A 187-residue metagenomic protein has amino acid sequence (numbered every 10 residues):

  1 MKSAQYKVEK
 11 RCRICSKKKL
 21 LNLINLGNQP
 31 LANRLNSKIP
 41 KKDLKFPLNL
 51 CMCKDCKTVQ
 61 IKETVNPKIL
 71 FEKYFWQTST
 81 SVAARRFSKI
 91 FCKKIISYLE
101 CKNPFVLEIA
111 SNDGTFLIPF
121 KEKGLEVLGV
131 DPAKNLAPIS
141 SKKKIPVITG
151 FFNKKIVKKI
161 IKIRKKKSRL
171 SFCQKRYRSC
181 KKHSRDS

Functional and structural regions predicted by a protein language model:
M1-A83: N-terminal juxtadomain amphipathic helix that follows a signal peptide/anchor or precedes a small N-terminal auxiliary
N103-N112: Conserved class I S-adenosyl-L-methionine
D113-G124: Conserved SAM-binding loop of SAM-dependent methyltransferases across substrates and taxa, primarily the Class I
E126-D131: Conserved SAM-binding motif I beta-strand of class I
A133-N135: Conserved SAM/SAH-binding beta-strand->alpha-helix loop
K144-K159: Conserved SAM-binding strand-loop segment of SAM-dependent methyltransferases
R169-F172: A conserved beta-strand element that flanks and buttresses the S-adenosyl-L-methionine
S179-S187: A short, conserved alpha-helix within the catalytic core of class I
